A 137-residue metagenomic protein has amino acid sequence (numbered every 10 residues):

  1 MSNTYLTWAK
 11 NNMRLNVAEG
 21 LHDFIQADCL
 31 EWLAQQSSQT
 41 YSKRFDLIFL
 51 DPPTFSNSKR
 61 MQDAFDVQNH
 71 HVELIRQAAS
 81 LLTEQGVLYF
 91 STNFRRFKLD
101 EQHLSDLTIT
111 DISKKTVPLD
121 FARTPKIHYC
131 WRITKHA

Functional and structural regions predicted by a protein language model:
S2, P53, N93: Anionic group-transfer/hydrolysis microenvironments
S2-L47: S-adenosyl-L-methionine
Y5, Q26, L30, D46-Q77: Mobile active-site "lid"/loop adjacent to the S-adenosyl-L-methionine
A18, L82-E84: Helix-to-beta-strand junctions that scaffold the AdoMet/dcAdoMet cofactor pocket in Class I SAM-dependent enzymes
A34, N57, F97: Conserved protein kinase catalytic core
S37-S38, R60-D63, E101-L104: Short amphipathic alpha-helical segments
E73, V87-A137: C-terminal catalytic and target-recognition region of SAM-dependent MTase-like enzymes, primarily methyltransferases
